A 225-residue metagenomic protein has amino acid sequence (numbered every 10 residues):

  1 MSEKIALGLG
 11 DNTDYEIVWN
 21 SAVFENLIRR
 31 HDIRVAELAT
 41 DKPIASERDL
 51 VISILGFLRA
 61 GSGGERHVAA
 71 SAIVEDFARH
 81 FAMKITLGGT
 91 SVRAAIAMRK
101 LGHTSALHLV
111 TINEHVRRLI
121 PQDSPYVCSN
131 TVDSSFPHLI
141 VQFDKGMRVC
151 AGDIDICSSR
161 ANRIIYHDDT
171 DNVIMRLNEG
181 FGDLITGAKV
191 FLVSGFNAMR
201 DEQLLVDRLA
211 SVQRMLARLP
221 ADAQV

Functional and structural regions predicted by a protein language model:
M1-V225: Ribokinase/PfkB-type carbohydrate-kinase core domain
